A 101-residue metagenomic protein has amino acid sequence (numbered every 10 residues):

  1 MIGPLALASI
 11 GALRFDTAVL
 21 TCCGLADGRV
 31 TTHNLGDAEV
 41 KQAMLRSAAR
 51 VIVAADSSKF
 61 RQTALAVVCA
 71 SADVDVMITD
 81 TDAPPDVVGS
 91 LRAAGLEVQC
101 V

Functional and structural regions predicted by a protein language model:
M1-V101: Conserved phosphate- and dinucleotide-binding cores of soluble alpha/beta proteins, encompassing both enzyme active
